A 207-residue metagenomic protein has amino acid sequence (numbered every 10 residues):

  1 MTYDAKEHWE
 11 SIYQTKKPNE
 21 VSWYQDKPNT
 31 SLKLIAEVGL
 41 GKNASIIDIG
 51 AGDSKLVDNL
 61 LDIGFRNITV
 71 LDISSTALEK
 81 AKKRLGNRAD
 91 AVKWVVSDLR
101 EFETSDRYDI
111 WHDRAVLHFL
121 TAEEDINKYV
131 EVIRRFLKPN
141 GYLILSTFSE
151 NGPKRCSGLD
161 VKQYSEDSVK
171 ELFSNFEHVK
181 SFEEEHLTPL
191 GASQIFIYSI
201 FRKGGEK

Functional and structural regions predicted by a protein language model:
M1-D106, L120-V132, F136, Y142-K207: Class I (Rossmann-like) S-adenosyl-L-methionine-dependent methyltransferase catalytic domain, capturing the SAM-binding
D109: Conserved acidic residues
H112: A conserved beta-strand element that flanks and buttresses the S-adenosyl-L-methionine
A115-F119: Short catalytic micro-motifs in class I SAM-dependent methyltransferases
